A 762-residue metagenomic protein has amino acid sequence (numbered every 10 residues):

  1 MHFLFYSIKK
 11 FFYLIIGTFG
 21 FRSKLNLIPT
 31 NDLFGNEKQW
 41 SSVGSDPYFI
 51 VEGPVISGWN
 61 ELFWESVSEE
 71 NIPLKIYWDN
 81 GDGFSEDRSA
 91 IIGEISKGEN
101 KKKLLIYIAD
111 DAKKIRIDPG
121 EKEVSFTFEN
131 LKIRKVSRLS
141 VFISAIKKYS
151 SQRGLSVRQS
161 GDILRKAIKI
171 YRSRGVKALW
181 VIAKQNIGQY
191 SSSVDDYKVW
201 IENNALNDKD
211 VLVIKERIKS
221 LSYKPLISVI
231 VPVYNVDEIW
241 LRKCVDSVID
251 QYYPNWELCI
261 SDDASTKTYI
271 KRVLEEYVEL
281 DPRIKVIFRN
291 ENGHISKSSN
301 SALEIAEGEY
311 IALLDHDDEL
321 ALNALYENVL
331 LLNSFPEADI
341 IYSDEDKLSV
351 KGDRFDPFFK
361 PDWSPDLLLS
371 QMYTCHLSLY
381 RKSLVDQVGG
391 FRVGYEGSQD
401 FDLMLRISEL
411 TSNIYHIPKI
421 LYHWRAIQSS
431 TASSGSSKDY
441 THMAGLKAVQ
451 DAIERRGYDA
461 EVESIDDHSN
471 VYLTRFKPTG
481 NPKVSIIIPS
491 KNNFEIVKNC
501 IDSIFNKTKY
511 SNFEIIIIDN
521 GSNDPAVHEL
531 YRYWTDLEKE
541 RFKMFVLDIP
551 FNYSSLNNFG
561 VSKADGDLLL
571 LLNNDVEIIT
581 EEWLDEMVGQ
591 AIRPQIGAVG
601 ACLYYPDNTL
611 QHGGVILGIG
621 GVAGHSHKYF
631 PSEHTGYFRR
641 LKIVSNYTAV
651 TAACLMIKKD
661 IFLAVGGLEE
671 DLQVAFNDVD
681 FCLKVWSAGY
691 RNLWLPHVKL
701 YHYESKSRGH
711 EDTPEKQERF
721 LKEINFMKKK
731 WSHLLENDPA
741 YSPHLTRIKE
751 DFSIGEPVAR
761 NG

Functional and structural regions predicted by a protein language model:
Y13-F34, L139-L226, Q428-I487, F494-C500 (+6 more regions): Non-catalytic membrane-proximal stalk/linker segments that position and tether the catalytic domains
A167, K177-S437, D451: Nucleotide-sugar donor-binding/catalytic module of glycosyltransferases that assemble extracellular/cell-envelope
I249-F288, F505-V546: Acidic donor-binding segment of Leloir-type glycosyltransferases
R289-A306, L547-A564, E582: Glycine-rich, basic loop-to-helix element that forms the pyrophosphate-binding segment of sugar-nucleotide handling
S296, E304, R354-S383, E396 (+4 more regions): A recurrent flexible, glycine/aromatic-enriched loop bordering the glycosyltransferase active site that acts as
G308-E319, G566-I579: Short beta-strand-to-loop acidic/aromatic patch adjacent to the donor-nucleotide binding site
E319, N323-F355, I427, V576-V622: Conserved donor NDP-sugar-binding/catalytic core segment of glycosyltransferases
L384, G394-I420, V449, W583-M587 (+2 more regions): A short, conserved alpha-helix in the catalytic core of glycosyltransferases
